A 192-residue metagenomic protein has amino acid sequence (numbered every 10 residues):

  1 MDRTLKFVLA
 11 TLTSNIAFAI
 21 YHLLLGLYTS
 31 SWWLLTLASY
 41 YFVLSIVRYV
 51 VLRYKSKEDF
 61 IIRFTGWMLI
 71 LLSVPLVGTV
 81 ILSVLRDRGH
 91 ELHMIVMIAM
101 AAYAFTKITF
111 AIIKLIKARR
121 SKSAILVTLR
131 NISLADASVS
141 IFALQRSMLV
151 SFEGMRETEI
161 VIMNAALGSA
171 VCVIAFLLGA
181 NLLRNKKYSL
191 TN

Functional and structural regions predicted by a protein language model:
M1-V51: N-terminal topogenic module of multi-pass integral membrane proteins
F7-L12, R63-V74, L129-S140: Select subsegments of transmembrane alpha-helices in polytopic membrane proteins, especially boundary-proximal
L23-L35, V80-I95, M148-I160: Helix-coil boundary and interhelical linker segments in multi-pass alpha-helical membrane proteins
T36-L72: Hydrophobic/aromatic-rich structural module bridging two neighboring secondary-structure elements via a short loop
A38-S45, L72-L76, M94-I113, G168-V173: Generic alpha-helical transmembrane segments
V96, K114-V139, K187-T191: Membrane-helix boundary/juxtamembrane motif in polytopic membrane proteins
A104-S121, I141-M148, F176-A180: Alpha-helical transmembrane segments in multipass membrane proteins, preferentially the mid-helix core
S138-N192: C-terminal transmembrane-bundle signature of multipass membrane proteins, characterized by strong activation on
